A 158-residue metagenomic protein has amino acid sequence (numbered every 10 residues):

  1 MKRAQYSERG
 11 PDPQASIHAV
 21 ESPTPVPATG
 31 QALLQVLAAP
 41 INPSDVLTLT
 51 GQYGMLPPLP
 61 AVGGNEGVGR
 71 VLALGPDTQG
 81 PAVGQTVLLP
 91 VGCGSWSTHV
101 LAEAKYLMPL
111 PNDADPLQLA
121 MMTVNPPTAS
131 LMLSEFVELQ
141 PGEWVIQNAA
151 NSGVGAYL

Functional and structural regions predicted by a protein language model:
Y6, A39, L74-P76, L110-D113: Residue-level recognition of beta-strand microenvironments
P23-P40, Q52-G94: Glycine-rich beta-strand-centered segment in the early N-terminal region that forms part of a ligand/cofactor-binding
S44-T50: Cytochrome P450 core scaffold surrounding the K-helix E-X-X-R motif and the conserved "meander" helix-loop region
A82, D113-D115, E138-W144: Short helix-loop-beta connector
Q85-T86, H99, W144: Residue-level marker of beta-strand positions
V91-A104: A structural motif shared across PLP-dependent enzymes of the aminotransferase-like
A114-M122: Short pre-catalytic strand/loop immediately N-terminal to key active-site residues, enriched for Gly-Thr
P126-L158: Mid-domain Rossmann-like dinucleotide-binding core that forms the NAD(H)/NADP(H) cofactor-binding site
